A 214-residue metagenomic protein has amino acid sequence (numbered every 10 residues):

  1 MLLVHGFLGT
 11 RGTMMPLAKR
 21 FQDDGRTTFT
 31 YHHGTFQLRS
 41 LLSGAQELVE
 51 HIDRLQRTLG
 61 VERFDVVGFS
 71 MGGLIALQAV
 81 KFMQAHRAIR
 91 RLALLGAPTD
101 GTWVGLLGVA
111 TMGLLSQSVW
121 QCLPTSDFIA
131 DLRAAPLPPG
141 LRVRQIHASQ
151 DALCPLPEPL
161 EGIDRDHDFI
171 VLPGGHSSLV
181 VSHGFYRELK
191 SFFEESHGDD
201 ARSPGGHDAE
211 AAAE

Functional and structural regions predicted by a protein language model:
M1-F7, R11-G12, F21-L137, P157: Serine-dependent carboxylesterase/thioesterase catalytic core of lipase-like alpha/beta-hydrolase/SGNH enzymes
L17-A18: Typically the conserved alpha-helix immediately C-terminal to a functionally engaged Cys/Sec in thioredoxin-like
K81-E214: Helical cap/lid subdomain of alpha/beta-hydrolase-fold lipid enzymes that gates access to the catalytic pocket
